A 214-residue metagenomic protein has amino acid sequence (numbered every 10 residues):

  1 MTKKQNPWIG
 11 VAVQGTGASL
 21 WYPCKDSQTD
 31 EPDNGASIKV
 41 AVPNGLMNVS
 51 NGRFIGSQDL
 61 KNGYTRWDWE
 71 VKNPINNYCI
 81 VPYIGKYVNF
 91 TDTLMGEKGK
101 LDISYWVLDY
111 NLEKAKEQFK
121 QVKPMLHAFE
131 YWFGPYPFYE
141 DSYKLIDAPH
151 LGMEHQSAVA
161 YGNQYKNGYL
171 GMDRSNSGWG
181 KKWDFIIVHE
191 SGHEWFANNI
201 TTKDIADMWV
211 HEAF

Functional and structural regions predicted by a protein language model:
M1-Y87, T91: Extended, low-hydrophobicity, Ser/Thr/Pro/Gly-biased non-transmembrane segments
I38, D68, V88-E194, N198-M208 (+1 more regions): Juxtacatalytic substrate-recognition/specificity segment
N73-I75, A128, F214: Alpha-helical scaffold segments in carbohydrate-active enzymes
